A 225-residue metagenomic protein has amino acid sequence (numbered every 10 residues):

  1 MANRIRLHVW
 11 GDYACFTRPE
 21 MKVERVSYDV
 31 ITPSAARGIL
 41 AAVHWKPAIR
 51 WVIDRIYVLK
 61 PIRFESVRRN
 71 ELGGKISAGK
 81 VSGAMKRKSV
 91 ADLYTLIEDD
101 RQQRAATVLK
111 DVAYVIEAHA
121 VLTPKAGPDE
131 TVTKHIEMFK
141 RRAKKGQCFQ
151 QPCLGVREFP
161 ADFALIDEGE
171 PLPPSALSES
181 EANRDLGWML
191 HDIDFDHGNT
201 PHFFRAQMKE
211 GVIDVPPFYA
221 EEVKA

Functional and structural regions predicted by a protein language model:
M1-V23, Q207-K209: N-terminal, Lys/Arg- and Ser/Thr-rich interaction peptides
R4, I53, D111-V115: Extracellular structured ligand-interaction cores
V9-Y13, K60, I116-P124: Beta-strand elements of well-folded, non-transmembrane domains
C15-T17, F64, P124-A126: Residue-level signal for secondary-structure boundary sites
M21, V26-E71: Glycine/small-residue-rich interface belts in oligomeric ring/scaffold proteins and their assembly partners
E71, V81-A225: Internal, well-folded beta-alpha domain core
